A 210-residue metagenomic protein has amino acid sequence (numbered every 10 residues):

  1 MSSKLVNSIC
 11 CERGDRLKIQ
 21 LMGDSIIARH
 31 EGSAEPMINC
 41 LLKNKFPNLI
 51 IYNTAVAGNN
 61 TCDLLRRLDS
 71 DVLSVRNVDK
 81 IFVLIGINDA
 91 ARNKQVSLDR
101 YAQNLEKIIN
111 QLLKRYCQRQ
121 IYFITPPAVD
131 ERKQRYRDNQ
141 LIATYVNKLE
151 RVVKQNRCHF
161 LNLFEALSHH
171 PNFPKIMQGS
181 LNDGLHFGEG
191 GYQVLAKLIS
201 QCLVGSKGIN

Functional and structural regions predicted by a protein language model:
M1-A57, C62, R67-N77: Serine-esterase "nucleophile elbow" of acetyl-processing enzymes
N44-F46, I50, R66-N210: Alpha-helical cap/lid subdomain in secreted, periplasmic, or secretory-pathway luminal O-acyl-processing enzymes
